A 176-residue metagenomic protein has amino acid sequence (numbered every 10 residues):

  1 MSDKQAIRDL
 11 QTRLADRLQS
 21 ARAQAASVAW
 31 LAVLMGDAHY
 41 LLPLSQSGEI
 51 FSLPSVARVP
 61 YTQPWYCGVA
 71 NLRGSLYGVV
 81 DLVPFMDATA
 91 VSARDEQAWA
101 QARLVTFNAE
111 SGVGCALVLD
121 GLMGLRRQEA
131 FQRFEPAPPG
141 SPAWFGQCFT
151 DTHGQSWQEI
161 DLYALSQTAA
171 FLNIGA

Functional and structural regions predicted by a protein language model:
M1-A176: An acidic, low-aromatic, low-complexity terminal/linker signal
